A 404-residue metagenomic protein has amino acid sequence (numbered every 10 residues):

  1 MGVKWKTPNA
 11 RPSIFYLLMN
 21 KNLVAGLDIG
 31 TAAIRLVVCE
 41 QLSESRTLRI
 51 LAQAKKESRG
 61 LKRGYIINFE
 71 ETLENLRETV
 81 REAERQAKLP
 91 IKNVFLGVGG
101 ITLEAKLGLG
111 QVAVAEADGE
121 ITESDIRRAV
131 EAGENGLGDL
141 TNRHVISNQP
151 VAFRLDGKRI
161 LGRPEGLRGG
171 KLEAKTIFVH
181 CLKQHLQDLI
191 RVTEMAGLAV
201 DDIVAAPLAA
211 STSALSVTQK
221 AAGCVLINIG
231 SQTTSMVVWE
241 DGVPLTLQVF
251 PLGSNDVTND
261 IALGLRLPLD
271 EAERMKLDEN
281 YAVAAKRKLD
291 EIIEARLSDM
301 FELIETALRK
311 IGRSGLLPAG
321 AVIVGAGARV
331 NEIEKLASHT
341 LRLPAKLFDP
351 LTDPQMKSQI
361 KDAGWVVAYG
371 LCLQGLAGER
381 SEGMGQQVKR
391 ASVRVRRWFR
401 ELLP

Functional and structural regions predicted by a protein language model:
G2-K6, S13-A33, V37-V94, V98-V225 (+9 more regions): Nucleotide/phosphate-binding catalytic cleft detector across ATP-hydrolyzing and phosphate-transferring enzymes
I34, S211-T212, A222, I229-V237 (+1 more regions): Short glycine/serine/threonine-rich phosphate/pyrophosphate-binding segments that cradle anionic phosphate groups
L96-I101, I229, A319-R329, F348: Glycine-rich beta-strand-to-loop/alpha-helix junction loops that act as flexible
S216-T218, G327-S338: Short glycine/threonine-rich loop-to-helix capping motif typified by GTGT followed within a few residues by an Asp-Pro
I229-G230, R296-E305: A general structural motif
V237-M275: Metal-dependent phosphodiester-processing active-site neighborhood
I304, I323, L371: Hydrophobic, well-ordered secondary-structure elements that form the walls of internal hydrophobic environments
I333-D353, Q359-I360: Catalytic phosphate/nucleotide-handling subdomain of diverse soluble enzymes
